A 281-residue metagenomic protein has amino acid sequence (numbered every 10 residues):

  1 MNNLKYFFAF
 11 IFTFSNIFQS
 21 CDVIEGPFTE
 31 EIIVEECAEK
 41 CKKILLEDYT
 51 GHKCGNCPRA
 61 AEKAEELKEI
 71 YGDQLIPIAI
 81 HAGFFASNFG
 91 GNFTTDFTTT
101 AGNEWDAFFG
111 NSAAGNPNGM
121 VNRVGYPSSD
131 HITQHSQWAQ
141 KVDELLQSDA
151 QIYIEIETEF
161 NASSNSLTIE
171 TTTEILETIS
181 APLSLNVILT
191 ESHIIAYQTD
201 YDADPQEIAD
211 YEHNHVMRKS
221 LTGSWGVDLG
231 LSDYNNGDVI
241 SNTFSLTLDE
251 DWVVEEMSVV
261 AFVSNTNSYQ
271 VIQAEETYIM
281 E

Functional and structural regions predicted by a protein language model:
M1-Y6, F14-L45, E281: Bacterial Sec-dependent N-terminal signal peptides
F8, D22-E25, I76-P77, H81-A86: Domain-level signature for proteins that mediate thiol-based redox and metal-cofactor handling
N16, I32, Y49-H52, A114: Disulfide-bonded cysteine motifs in exported proteins
V23, N56-R59, V121: Disulfide-rich extracellular modules and peptides
E31-E35, K63-K68, A107-F108, A139-L145: Intrinsically disordered, low-complexity boundary segments flanking structured domains
E35-F84: Local sequence-structure signature of Cys/Sec-based thiol-disulfide redox active-site neighborhoods
A79-E281: Short, conserved sequence motifs used for protein processing/export or organelle targeting and for catalysis
